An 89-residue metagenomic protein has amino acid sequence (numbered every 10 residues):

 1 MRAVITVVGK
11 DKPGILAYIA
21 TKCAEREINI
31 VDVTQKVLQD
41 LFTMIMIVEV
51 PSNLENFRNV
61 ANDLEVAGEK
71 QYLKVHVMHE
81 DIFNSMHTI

Functional and structural regions predicted by a protein language model:
M1-I89: A conserved regulatory-domain signal marking ACT and ACT-like small-molecule sensing domains and adjacent regulatory
